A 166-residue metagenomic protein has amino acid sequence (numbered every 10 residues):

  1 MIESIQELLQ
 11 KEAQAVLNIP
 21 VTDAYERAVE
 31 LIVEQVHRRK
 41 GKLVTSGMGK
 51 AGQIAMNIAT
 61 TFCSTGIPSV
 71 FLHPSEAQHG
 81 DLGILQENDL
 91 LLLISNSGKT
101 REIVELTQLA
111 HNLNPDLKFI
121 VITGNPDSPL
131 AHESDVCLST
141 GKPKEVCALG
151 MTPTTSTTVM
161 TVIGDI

Functional and structural regions predicted by a protein language model:
M1-G41: An N-terminal, well-structured beta->alpha segment
V33, K42-D165: Glycine-rich phosphate-binding loops that contact phosphosugars or nucleotide phosphates
